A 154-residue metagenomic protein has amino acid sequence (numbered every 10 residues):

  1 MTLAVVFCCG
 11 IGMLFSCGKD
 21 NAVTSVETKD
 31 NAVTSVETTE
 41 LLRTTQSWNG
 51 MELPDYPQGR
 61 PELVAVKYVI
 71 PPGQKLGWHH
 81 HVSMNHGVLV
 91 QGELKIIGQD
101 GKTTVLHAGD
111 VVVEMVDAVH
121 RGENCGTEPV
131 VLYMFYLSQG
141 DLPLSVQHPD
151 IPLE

Functional and structural regions predicted by a protein language model:
M1-A4: Bacterial N-terminal signal peptides that target proteins for export
F7, G12-E62, V113, H148-E154: A short, N-terminal "cap"/entry segment at the start of jelly-roll beta-barrel domains of the cupin/DSBH fold
Y56, L76-H81, G98, E123-C125: Short histidine-centered beta-strand/loop micro-motifs that create catalytic or ligand/metal-coordination sites
Q58-P61, Q74-V88: A short beta-loop-beta micro-motif enriched in histidine and acidic residues
Y68-Q74, V82, Q91, A118-H120: N-terminal post-signal-peptidase region of extra-cytosolic proteins
I70, D100-D117: Short acidic-glycine-tyrosine-enriched beta hairpin
H81-D100, D110: Glycine- and acidic-residue-biased ligand/ion/polar-headgroup-sensing regions
D117-L142: Ligand-binding loop in jelly-roll beta-barrel domains
